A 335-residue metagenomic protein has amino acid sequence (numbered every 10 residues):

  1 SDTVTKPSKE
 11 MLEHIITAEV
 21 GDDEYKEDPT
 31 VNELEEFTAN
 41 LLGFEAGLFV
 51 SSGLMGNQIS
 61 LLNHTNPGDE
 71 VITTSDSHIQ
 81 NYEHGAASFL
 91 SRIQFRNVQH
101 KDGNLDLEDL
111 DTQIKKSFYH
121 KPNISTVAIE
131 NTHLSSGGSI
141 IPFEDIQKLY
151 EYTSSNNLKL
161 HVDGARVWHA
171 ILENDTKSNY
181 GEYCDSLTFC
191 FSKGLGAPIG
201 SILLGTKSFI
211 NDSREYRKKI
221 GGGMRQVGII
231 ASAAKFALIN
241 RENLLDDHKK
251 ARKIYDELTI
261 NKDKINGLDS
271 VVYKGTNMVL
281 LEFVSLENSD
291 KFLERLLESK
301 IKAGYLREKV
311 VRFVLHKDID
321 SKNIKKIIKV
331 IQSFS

Functional and structural regions predicted by a protein language model:
S1-V284, D290-E294, S299, G304-I319 (+2 more regions): Conserved PLP-enzyme active-site core in the AAT-like
